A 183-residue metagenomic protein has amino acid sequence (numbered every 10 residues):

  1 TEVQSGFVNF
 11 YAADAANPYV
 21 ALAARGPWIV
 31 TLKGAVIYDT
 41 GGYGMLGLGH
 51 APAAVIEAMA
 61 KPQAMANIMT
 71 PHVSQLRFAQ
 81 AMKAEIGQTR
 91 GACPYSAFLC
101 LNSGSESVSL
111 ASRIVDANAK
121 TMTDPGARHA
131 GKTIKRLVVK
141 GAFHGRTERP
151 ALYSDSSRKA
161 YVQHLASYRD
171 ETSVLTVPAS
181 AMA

Functional and structural regions predicted by a protein language model:
T1-P27, G42, P62, S74 (+2 more regions): Active-site-adjacent loop/helix segments that line or gate small-molecule/cofactor pockets in enzymes
E2-G6, A54, A160: Exposed alpha-helical structural elements
P18-V20, Y43-L46, A66, G141 (+2 more regions): Flexible, active-site-adjacent loop/turn segments at secondary-structure boundaries
L22-A24, T40, G131, R169: A generic fold-level signal
G26, A35, Y43-G44, A181-M182: Short, glycine-/Ser/Thr-/acidic-enriched flexible segments
T31-L32: Short, acidic, Ser/Thr-enriched surface-loop or helix-capping motifs
V36-M122: Glycine-rich loop-to-alpha-helix module at the N-terminal edge of alpha/beta enzyme cores
K83-A183: PLP-dependent aspartate aminotransferase-fold enzymes
